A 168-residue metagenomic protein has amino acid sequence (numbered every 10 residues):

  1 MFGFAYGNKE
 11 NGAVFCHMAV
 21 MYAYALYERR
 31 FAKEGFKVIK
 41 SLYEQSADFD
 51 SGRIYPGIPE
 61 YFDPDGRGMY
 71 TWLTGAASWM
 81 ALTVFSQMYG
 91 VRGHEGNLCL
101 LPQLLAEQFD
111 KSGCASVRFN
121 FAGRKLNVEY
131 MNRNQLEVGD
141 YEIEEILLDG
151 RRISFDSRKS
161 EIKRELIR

Functional and structural regions predicted by a protein language model:
G3-N11, M21-R168: Non-catalytic C-terminal accessory modules of carbohydrate-active enzymes
V14-C16: Generic helix N-cap/helix-start motif at coil->alpha-helix transitions
